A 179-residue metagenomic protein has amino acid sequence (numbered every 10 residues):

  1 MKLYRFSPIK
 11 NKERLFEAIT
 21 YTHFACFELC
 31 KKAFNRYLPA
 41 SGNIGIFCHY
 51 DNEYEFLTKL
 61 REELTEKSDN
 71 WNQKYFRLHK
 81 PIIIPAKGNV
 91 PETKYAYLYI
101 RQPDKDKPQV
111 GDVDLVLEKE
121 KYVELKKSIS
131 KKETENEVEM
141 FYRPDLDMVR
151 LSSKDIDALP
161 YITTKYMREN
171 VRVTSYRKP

Functional and structural regions predicted by a protein language model:
M1-P39, I46-A86, S128-I129: Core segments of cupin and vicinal oxygen chelate
K2-S7, L15-C26, C30, R36 (+6 more regions): Eukaryotic, polar/proline-rich low-complexity intrinsically disordered regions
L3-P8, K67-V113, T134-V149: Vicinal oxygen chelate
T20-T22, T58, T65, T93 (+3 more regions): Residue-identity detector for threonine
A40-Y50, D104-L125: Vicinal oxygen chelate
E53-E55, E124, P160: Intrinsically disordered, low-complexity acidic/polar segments
K126-P179: Glycine-rich, aromatic-bearing surface loops/beta-hairpins
